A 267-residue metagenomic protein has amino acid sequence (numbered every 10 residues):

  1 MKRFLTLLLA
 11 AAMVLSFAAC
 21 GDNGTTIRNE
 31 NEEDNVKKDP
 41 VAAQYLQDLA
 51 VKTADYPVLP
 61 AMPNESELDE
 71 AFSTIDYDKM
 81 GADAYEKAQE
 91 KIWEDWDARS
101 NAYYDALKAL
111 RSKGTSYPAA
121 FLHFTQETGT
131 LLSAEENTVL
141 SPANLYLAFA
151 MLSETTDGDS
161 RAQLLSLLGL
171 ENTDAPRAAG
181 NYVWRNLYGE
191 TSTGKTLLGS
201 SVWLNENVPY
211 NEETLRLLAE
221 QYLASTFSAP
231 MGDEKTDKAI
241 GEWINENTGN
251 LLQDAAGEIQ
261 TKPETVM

Functional and structural regions predicted by a protein language model:
K2-A10: Sec-dependent signal peptide recognition, specifically the positively charged N-region followed immediately by
S16-A19: C-terminal motif of bacterial Sec signal peptides marking the signal peptidase cleavage site
G21-N23: Bacterial signal peptide processing site
I27-L164: Flexible propeptides and autoinhibitory/regulatory segments associated with cysteine proteases
S66-A88, A106-S112, E135-L145, L152 (+1 more regions): Non-catalytic, conformational "gating/processing" segments within enzyme and secreted inhibitor domains
T156-N186: Active-site-surrounding "flap" and adjacent substrate/cofactor-binding loops of secreted or lumenal enzymes, prototyped
